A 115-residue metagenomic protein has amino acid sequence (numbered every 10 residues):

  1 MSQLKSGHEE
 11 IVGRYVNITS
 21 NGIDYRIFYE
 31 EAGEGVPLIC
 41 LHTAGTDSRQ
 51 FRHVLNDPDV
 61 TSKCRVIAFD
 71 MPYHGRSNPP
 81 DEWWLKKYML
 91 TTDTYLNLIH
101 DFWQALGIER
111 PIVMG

Functional and structural regions predicted by a protein language model:
Q3-R26: N-terminal cap/lid segment of alpha/beta-hydrolase-fold proteins
E9, F51, T92-L96: A structural signal for well-ordered alpha-helical scaffolds and beta->alpha junctions
E9, S20-G22, E31-A32, D59 (+1 more regions): Generic structural signal for beta-strand residues in well-ordered domains
R14-N17, F28, P79, M89: Conserved beta-strand positions that form and line the central face of beta-propeller blades
Y15, E31-G35, Q104, P111: A general secondary-structure boundary signal
G22, A68-M114: Active-site loop/oxyanion-hole signature of alpha/beta-hydrolase fold enzymes
Y25-P79: Conserved HGGG/HGGXW glycine-rich cap/lid loop of the alpha/beta-hydrolase fold
